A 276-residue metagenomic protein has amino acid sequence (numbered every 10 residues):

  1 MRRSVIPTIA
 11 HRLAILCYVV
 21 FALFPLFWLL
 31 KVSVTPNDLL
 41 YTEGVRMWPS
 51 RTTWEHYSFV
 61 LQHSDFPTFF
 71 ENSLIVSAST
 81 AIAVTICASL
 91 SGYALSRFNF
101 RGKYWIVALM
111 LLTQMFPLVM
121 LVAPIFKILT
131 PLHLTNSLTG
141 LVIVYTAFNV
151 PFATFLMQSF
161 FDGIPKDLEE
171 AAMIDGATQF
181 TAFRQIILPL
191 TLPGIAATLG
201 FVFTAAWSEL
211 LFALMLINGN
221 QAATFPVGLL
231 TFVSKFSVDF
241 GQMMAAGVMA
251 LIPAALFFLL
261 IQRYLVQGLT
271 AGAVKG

Functional and structural regions predicted by a protein language model:
R3-G276: A structural signal for multi-pass alpha-helical bundles of membrane permease subunits that mediate small-molecule
